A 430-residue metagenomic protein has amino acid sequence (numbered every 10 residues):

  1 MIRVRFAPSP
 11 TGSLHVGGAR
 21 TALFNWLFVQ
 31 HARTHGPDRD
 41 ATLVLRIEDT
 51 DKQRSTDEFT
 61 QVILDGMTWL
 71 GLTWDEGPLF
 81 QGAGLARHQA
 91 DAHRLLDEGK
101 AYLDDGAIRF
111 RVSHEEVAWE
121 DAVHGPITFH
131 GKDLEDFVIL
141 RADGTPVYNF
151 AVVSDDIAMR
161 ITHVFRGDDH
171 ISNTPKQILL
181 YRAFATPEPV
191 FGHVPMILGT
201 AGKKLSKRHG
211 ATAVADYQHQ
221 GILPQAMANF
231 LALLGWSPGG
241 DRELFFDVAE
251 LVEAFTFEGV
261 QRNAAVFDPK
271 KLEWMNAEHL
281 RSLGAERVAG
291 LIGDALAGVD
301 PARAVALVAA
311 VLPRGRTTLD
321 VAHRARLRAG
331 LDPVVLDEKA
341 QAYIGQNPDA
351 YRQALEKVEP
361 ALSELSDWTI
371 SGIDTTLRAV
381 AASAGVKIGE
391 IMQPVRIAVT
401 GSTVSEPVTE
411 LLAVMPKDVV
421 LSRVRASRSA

Functional and structural regions predicted by a protein language model:
M1-F110, G131-K132, N173-A185, A226: N-terminal Rossmann-like or analogous alpha/beta NTP/dinucleotide-binding catalytic cores that position adenine
M1-I2, D97-V117, G290-A306, S427-A430: Generic structural signal for short, solvent-exposed loop/turn connectors between secondary structure elements
V4-P10, L45-D49, M159-H163, T212 (+2 more regions): Glycine- and acidic
P10, D51, H114-E116, T145 (+3 more regions): Residues that cap or initiate secondary-structure elements
P10, W69, V123, A142 (+4 more regions): Short glycine/serine/threonine-biased micro-segments
H15, E48, D136, D155-D156 (+1 more regions): Acidic active-site catalytic centers that drive phospho-/nucleotidyl reactions and related ester hydrolyses
D57, Q61, G71, G131 (+4 more regions): Conserved nucleotide- and phosphate/pyrophosphate-binding catalytic cores in adenylate/nucleotidyl-handling enzymes
Q81, R94-E98, Y102-L205, A213-D216 (+1 more regions): Active-site cores that bind ATP or allylic diphosphates and position pyrophosphate for catalysis
